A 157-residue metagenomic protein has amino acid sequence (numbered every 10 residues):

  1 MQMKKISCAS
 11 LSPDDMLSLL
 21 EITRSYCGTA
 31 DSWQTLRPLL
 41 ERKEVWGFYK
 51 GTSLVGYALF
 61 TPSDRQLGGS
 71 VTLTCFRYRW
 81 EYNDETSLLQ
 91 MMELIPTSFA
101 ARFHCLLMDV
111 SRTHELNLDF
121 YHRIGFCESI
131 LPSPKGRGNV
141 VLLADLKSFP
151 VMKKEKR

Functional and structural regions predicted by a protein language model:
M1-D31: Short amphipathic alpha-helix that is part of the acyltransferase structural core
S25-G51: Active-site rim helix/loop that mediates acceptor-substrate recognition in acyltransferases
K43, A101-C105: Short, high-confidence coil segments that cap the C-terminus of an alpha-helix and link into the following beta-strand
G47, S53-S63, G69-T72: Conserved beta-strand in the GNAT
L67-E81: Conserved acetyl-CoA binding element of GNAT-fold acetyltransferases
N83-T97, R123: Conserved acetyl-CoA-binding loop-helix of GNAT-fold acetyltransferases
L107-L118, P134-R137: Conserved beta-strand-loop-alpha-helix junction that forms the acyl-donor binding cleft
F120-L131: Conserved acetyl-CoA-binding loop of GNAT-fold acetyltransferases
